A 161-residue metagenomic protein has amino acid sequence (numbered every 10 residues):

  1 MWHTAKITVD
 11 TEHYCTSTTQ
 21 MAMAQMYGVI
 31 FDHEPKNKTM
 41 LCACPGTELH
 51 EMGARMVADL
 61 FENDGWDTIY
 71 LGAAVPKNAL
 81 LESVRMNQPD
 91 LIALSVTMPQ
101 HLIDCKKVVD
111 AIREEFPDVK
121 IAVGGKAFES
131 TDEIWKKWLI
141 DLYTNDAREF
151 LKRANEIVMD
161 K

Functional and structural regions predicted by a protein language model:
M1-F31: Long amphipathic alpha-helical segments
K38-M40: Conserved hydrophobic helix-helix packing surfaces used for dimerization/oligomerization
A43-P45, S95: Short hydrophobic segments within beta-strands
G46, H50-M52, L71-N78, I103-D104: A general structural motif
R55-I69: Short helix-loop-beta junction
L60-N63, V75-E133: Cofactor-cradling patches in redox/metallo enzymes
D67, D90, D141: Residue-level detector of anion-binding/catalytic polar loops
A127-K161: Peripheral docking tails and interdomain loops at the edges of cofactor- or intermediate-handling domains
